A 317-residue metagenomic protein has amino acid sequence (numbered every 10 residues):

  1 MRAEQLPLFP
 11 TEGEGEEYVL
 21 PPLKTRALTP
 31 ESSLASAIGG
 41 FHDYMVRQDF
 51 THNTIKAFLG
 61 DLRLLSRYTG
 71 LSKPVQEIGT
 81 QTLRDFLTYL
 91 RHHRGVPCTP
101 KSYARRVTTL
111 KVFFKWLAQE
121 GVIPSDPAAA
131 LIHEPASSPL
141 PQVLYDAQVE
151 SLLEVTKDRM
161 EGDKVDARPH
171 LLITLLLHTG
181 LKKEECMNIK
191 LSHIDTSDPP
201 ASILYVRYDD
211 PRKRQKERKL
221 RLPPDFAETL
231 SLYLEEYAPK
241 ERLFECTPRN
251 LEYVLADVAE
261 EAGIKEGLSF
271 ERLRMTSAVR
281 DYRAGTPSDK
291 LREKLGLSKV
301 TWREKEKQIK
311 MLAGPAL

Functional and structural regions predicted by a protein language model:
P21-A27, G39-L140, R159: N-terminal core-binding DNA-recognition domain of tyrosine recombinases/integrases
I55, L110, L172-I173, G180 (+2 more regions): Alpha-helix N-cap/helix-start motif at helix boundaries, enriched for small hydrophobics
I123, A136-L153, K213-P224, P239: DNA breakage-rejoining catalytic core of tyrosine-based enzymes
V143, L295-L317: Catalytic-site neighborhood detector that most strongly recognizes the C-terminal catalytic loop/helix of tyrosine
S151-K183: Basic, Lys/Arg- and aromatic-enriched nucleic-acid-binding interface segment
A167-R168, T247-P248, K265-G285, L295-T301: Short basic/aromatic active-site micro-motif
N188-F226: Conserved tyrosine-mediated DNA breakage-rejoining catalytic core shared by Y-recombinases
R221-K265, S277: Active-site/catalytic core of tyrosine-dependent DNA strand-transfer enzymes
